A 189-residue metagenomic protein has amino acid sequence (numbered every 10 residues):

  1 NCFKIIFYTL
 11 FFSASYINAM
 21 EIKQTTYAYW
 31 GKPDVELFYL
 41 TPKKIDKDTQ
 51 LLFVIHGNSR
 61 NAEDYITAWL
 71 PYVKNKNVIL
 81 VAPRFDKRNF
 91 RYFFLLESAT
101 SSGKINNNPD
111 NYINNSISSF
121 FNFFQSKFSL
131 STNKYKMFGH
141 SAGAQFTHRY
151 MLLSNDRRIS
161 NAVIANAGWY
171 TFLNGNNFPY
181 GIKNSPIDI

Functional and structural regions predicted by a protein language model:
N1-Y8: Sec-dependent signal peptide recognition, specifically the positively charged N-region followed immediately by
Y8-A19: Hydrophobic h-region of N-terminal signal peptides that target proteins for export in Gram-negative bacteria
F12, N58, G168: Flexible, active-site-proximal loop/turn residues at the rims of small-molecule/cofactor binding pockets and catalytic
I17-L51, N61-D64, N75, G103-I105 (+6 more regions): A domain-start/cap signature at the N-terminus of enzymes
A28-P33, F38-T41, D48-K134: Serine-hydrolase catalytic machinery in alpha/beta-hydrolase-like enzymes
